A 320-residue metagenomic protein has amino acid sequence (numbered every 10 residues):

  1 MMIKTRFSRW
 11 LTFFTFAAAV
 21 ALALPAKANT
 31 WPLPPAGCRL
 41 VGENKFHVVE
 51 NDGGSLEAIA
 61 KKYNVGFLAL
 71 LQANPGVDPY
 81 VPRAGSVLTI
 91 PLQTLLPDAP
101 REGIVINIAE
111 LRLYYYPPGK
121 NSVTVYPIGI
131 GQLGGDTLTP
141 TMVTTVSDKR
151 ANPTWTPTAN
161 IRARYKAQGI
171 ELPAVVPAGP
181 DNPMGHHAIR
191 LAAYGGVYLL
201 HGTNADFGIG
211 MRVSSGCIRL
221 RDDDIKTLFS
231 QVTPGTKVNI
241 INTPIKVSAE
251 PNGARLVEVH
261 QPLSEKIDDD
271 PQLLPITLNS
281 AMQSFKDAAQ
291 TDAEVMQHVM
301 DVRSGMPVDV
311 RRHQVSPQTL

Functional and structural regions predicted by a protein language model:
M1-S8: N-terminal secretory signal peptides that target proteins for export/translocation
T12-A21: Bacterial N-terminal signal peptides
A23-P25: N-terminal signal peptide c-region/cleavage motif recognized by signal peptidases
T30-N64: Primarily a LysM-type cell-wall glycan-binding module
N51-V81, S122-V125: LysM (lysin motif) carbohydrate-binding repeats in extracellular/periplasmic proteins that recognize
R83-L88, G235-V238: Loop/turn positions that initiate beta-strands
P97-D206, S230, V259-L320: Gly/Pro-biased beta-strand-loop elements
F229-Q272: N-terminal targeting pre-sequences for secretion and organelle import
